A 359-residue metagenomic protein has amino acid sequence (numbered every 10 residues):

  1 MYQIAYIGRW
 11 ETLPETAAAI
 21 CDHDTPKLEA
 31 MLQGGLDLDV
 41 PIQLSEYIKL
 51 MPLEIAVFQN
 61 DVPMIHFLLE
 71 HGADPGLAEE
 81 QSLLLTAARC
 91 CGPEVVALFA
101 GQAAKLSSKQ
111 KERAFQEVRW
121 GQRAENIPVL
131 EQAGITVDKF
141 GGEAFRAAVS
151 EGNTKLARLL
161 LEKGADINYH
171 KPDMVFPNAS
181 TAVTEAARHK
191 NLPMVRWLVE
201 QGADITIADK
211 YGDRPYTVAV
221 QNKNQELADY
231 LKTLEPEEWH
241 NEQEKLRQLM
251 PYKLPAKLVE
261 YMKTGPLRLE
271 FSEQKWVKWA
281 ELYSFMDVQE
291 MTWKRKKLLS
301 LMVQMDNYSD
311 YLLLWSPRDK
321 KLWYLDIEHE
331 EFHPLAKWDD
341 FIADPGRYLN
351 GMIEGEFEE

Functional and structural regions predicted by a protein language model:
Y6-A18, P41-I55, L77-T86, S108-V118 (+3 more regions): Ankyrin-repeat boundary/"N-cap" motif
W10-T12, I48, F58, Y211-D213 (+1 more regions): A surface-exposed partner-binding patch
A18-H23, M51-D61, T86-G92, Q116-R123 (+4 more regions): Ankyrin repeat A-helix N-terminal signature
D24-Q33, N60-E70, C91-G101, Q122-Q132 (+3 more regions): Ankyrin repeat structural motif
D37-D39, G72-G76, A103-L106, G134-V137 (+2 more regions): The conserved C-terminal loop/turn that links adjacent ankyrin repeats
I55-W120: A generic tandem-repeat structural signature
D138, F145-H240: Elongated, non-catalytic scaffold/linker segments and compositionally distinctive motifs
D319-A343: A short, surface-exposed interaction/processing loop segment used at functional sites
